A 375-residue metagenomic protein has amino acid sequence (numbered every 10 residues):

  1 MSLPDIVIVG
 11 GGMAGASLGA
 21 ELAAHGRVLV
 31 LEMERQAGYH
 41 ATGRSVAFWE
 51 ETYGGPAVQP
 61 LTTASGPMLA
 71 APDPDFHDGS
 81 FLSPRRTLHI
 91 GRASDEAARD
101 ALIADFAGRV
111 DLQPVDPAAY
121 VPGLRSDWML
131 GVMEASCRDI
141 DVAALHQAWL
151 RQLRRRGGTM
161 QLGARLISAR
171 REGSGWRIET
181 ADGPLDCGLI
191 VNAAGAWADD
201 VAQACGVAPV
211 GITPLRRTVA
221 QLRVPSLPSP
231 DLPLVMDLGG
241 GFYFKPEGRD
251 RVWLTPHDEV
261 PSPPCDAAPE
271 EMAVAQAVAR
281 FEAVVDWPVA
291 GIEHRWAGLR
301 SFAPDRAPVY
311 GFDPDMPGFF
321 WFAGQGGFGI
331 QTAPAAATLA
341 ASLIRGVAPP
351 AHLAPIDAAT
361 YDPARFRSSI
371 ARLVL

Functional and structural regions predicted by a protein language model:
P4, D315-L375: C-terminal lid/capping helical subdomain adjacent to the catalytic/cofactor pocket in oxidative enzymes
P4-L29: N-terminal Rossmann-like FAD-binding beta1-loop-alpha1 element of flavoenzymes
V7-V9, L185-W197, A337: Short hydrophobic core segments
S17-E21, W49, D78-P84, A194-P317: Active-site substrate-recognition segment that forms the wall of the catalytic cavity or substrate channel
A23-T42: Glycine-rich FAD pyrophosphate-binding loop
V46-Y120, M129, G241-F242, R280-F281: Dinucleotide-binding Rossmann-like beta1-alpha1 core, especially the glycine-rich loop that anchors the ADP
D78-H89, V110-R156, H257-P263, P317 (+1 more regions): Helix-loop-beta segment of a Rossmann-like dinucleotide-binding subdomain
M133-L185: Helical element adjacent to the flavin cofactor pocket in flavoenzyme catalytic cores
